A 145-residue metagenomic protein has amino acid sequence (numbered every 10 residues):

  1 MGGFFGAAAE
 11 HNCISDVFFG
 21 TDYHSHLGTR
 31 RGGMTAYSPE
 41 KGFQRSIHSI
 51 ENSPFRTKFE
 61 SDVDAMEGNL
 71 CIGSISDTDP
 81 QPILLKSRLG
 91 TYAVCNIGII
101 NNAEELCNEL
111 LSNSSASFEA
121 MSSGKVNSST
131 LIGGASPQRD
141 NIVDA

Functional and structural regions predicted by a protein language model:
M1-A145: Conserved short alpha-helical segments that host acidic/polar catalytic motifs at enzyme active sites
